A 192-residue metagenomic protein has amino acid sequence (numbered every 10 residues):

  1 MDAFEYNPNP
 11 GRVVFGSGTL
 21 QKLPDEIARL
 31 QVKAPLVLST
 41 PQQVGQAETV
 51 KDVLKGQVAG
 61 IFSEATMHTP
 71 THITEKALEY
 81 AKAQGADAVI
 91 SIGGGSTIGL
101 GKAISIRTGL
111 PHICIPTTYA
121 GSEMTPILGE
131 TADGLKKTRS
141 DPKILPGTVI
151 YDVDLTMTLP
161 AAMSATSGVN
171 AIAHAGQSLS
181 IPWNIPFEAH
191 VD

Functional and structural regions predicted by a protein language model:
M1-A88: ATP/NTP phosphate-donor binding region
G11, Q21, I106-D192: A glycine/threonine-rich phosphate-anchoring loop and its flanking beta-alpha core in nucleotide/phosphate-binding
Q42, T66-T69, S96, Y119 (+1 more regions): Glycine-/small-residue-rich active-site loops that bind phosphorylated ligands and cofactors
Q46-T49, L100-K102, M124-T125, P160: Short glycine-/acidic-enriched loop or helix-start segments at secondary-structure transitions that form or flank
A81-I104, T108-Y119: A short, small-residue-rich loop immediately preceding and capping a beta-strand
